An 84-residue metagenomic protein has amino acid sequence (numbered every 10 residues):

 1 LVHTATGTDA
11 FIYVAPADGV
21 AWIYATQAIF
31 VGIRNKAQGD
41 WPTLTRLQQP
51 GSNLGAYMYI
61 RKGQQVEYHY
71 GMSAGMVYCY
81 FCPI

Functional and structural regions predicted by a protein language model:
L1-K36, C82-P83: Beta-rich globular "head" domains
T4, N35, L47, K62-G63: Positively charged, low-complexity intrinsically disordered regions
I12-A15, N53-Y59: Exposed aromatic-hydrophobic patches
Q27-A56: Terminal beta-strand-rich extracellular "head" domains that mediate receptor/glycan or other ligand binding
Y59-M72: Noncatalytic modules at the cell exterior or secretory-pathway interfaces, chiefly beta-strand-rich lectin/adhesion
M72-C82: Edge beta-strands of jelly-roll/beta-sandwich modules across compartments, strongly enriched in secreted/luminal
